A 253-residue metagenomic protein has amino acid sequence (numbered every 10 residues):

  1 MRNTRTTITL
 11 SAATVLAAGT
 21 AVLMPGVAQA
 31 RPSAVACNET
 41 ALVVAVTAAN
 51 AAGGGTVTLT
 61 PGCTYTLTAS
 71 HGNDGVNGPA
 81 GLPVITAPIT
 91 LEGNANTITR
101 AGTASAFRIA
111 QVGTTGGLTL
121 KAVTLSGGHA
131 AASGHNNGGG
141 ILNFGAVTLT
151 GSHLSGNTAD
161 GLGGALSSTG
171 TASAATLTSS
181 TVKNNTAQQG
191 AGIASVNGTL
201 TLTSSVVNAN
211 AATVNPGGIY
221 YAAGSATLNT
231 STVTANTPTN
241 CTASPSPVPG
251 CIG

Functional and structural regions predicted by a protein language model:
M1-A30: Secretory targeting and sorting signals
A12, G19-T20, G26, L228-G253: Extracellular/surface-exposed low-complexity segments
S33-A36, N50-H71, P88-N94: Glycine-rich repeat segments that build the extracellular carbohydrate-interaction surface of secreted and virion
T47, T68-T90, T99-K121, H129-G145 (+1 more regions): Extracellular beta-strand-rich solenoid/capping regions of secreted or surface-exposed proteins that bind or remodel
G55, C63, A80, A87-I89 (+13 more regions): The right-handed parallel beta-helix/beta-solenoid scaffold, focusing on the short coil/turn and N-cap positions
L59, L67, V84, G93 (+12 more regions): Extracellular beta-strand solenoids
V76-A80, T103-Q111, S133-L142, A159-T169 (+3 more regions): Extracellular beta-strand/beta-solenoid scaffold signature
N94-T97, T119-H129, T148-T158, A174-T186 (+3 more regions): Right-handed parallel beta-helix
